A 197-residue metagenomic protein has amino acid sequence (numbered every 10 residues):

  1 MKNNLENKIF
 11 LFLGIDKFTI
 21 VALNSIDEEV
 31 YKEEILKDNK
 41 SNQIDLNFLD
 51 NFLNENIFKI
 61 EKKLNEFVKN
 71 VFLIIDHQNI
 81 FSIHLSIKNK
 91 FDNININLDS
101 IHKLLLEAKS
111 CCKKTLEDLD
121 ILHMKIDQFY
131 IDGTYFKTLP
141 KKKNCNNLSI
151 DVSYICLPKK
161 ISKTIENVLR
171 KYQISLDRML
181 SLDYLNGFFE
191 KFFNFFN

Functional and structural regions predicted by a protein language model:
M1-K17, V21, S25-N70, I75-N197: Nucleotide/phosphate-binding catalytic cleft detector across ATP-hydrolyzing and phosphate-transferring enzymes
